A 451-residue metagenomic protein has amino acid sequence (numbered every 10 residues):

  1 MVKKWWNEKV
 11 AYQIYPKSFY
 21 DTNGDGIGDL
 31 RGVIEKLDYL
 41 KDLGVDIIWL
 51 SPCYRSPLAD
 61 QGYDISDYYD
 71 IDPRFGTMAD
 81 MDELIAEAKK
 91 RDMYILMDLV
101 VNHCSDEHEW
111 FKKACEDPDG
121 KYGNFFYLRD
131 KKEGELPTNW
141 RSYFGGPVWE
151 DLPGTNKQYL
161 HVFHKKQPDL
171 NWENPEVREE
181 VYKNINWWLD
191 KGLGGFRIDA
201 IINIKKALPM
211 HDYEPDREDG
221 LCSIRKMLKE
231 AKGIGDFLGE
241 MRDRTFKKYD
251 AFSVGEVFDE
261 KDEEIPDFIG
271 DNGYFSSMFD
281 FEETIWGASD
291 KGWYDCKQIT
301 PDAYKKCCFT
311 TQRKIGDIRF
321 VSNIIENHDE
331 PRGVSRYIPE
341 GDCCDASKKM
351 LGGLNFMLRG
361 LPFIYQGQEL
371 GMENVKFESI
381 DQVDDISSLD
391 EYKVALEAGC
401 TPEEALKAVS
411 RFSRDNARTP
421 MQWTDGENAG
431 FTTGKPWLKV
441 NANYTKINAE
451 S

Functional and structural regions predicted by a protein language model:
V2-N186, D190, N203-E263, F268 (+1 more regions): Acidic/aromatic-lined carbohydrate-recognition and catalytic surfaces of CAZymes acting on diverse glycans
W5-W6, Y213-D219, K226, D236-K248 (+10 more regions): Loop/helix patches that line or flank the sugar-binding groove of alpha-linked glycan CAZymes
Y20-I34, Y294, I338-C344, T432-W437: Short, polar loop/linker segments at the starts of domains and inter-domain junctions
I48, F196-I198: Hydrophobic residues within beta-strands of alpha/beta enzymes
I95, F196, Y365-Q366: Residue-level marker for buried hydrophobic side chains located in beta-strands that build the well-ordered beta-sheet
S335: Active-site capping/gating regions of soluble enzymes
